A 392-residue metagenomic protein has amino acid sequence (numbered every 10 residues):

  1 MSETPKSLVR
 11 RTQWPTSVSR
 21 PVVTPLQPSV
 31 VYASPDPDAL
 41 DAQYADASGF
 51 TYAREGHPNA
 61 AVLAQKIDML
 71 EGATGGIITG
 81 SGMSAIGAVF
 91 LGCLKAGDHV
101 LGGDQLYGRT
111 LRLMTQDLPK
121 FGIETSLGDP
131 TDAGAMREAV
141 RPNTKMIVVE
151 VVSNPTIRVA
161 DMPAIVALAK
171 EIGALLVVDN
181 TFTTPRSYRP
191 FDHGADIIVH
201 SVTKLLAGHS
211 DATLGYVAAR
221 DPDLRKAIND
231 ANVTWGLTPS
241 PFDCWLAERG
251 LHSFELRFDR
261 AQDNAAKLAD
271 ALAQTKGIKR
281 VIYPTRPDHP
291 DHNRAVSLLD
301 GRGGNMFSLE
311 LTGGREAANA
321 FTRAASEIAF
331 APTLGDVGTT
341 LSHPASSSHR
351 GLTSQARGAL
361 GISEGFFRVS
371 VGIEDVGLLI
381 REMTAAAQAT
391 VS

Functional and structural regions predicted by a protein language model:
M1-Q27: Short conserved active-site loop signatures built around small residues
E3, T115-Q116, R323, T339-S392: PLP-dependent enzyme catalytic core of the Aspartate aminotransferase-like
R11-P15, G75-G277, I282: Conserved PLP-enzyme active-site core in the AAT-like
Q13-W14, P28-P35, F182, K204 (+6 more regions): Glycine-rich beta-alpha junction loops
V31-G87, R109-D117: Conserved N-terminal alpha-helix of the aminotransferase class I/II PLP-enzyme fold
W235-G236, A325-G335, A386-S392: A common structural junction motif
A247-L256, N305-T312, R368-G372: Short, well-ordered beta-strand elements within core beta-sheets of diverse protein domains
A266-V337, L352-G358: Conserved small-domain helix->loop->beta segment predominantly found in fold-type I
